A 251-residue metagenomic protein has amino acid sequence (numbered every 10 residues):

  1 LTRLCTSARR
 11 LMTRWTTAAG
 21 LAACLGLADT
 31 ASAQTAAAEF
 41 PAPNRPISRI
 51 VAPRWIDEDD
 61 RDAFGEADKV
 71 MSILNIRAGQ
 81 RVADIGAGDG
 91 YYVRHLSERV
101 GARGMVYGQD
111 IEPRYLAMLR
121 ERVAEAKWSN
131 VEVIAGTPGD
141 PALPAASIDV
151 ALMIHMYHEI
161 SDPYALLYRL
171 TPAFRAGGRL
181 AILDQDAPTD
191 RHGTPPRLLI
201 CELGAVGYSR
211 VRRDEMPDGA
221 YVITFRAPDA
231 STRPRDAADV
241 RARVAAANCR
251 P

Functional and structural regions predicted by a protein language model:
R14-A28: Bacterial N-terminal signal peptides
Q34-A83, Y91: Class I SAM-dependent transferase core
A83, G88-P141: Class I SAM-dependent methyltransferase SAM/SAH-binding core
S97-E98, Y164-R179: A short glycine-rich, Lys/Arg-flanked "PGG" loop and its adjoining helix->strand segment in the class I
P141-A151: A short acidic, Gly/Pro-enriched loop at the edge of an enzyme's catalytic core that lines a small-molecule cofactor
D149-P163: A short SAM/SAH-binding and catalytic strip from SAM-dependent methyltransferases
A181-E202: Conserved class I S-adenosyl-L-methionine
R212-P251: Core SAM-dependent methyltransferase catalytic element
